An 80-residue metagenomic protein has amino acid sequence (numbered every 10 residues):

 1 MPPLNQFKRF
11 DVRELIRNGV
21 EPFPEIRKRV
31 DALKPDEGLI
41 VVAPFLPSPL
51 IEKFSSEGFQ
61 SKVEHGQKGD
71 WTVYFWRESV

Functional and structural regions predicted by a protein language model:
M1-L33: An N-terminal amphipathic alpha-helical segment
N5-R9, G38-I40, D70-T72: Intrinsic-disorder/low-complexity, polar/charged segments enriched in Ser/Thr/Lys/Arg/Asp/Glu/Gln
Q6-K8, F23, E57, G66-G69: Generic ordered-secondary-structure signal
P24-R29, L33-K62: Amphipathic, hydrophobic secondary-structure cores in small proteins
G58-V80: C-terminal edge-of-domain segments
